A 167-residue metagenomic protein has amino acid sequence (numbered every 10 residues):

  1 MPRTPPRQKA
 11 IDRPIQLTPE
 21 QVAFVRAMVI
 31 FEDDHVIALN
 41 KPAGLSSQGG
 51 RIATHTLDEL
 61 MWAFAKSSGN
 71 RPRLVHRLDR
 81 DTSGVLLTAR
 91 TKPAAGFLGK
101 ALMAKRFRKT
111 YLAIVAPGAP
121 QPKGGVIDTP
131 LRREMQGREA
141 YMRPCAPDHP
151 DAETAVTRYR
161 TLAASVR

Functional and structural regions predicted by a protein language model:
M1-V156, R160-V166: RNA pseudouridine synthases
